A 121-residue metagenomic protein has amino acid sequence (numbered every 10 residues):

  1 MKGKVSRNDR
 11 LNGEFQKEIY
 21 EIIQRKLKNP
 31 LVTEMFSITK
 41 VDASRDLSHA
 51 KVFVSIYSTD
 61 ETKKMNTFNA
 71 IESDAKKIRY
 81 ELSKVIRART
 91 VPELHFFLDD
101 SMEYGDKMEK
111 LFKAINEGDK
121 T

Functional and structural regions predicted by a protein language model:
M1-H49, S55-T121: Charge-rich, low-complexity N-terminal segments
